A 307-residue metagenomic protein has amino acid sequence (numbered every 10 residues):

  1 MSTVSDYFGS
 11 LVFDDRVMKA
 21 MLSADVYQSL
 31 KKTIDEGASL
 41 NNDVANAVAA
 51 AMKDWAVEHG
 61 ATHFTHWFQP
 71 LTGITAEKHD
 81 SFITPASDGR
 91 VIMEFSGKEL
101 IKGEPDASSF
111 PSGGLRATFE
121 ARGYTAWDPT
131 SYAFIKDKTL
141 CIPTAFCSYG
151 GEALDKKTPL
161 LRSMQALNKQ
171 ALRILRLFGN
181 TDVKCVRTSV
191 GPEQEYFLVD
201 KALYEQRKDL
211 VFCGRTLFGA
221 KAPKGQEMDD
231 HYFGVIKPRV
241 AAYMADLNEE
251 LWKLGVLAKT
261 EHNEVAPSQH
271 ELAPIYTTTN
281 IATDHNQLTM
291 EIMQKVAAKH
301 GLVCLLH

Functional and structural regions predicted by a protein language model:
M1, Y7-D15, K169, R173-R176: Flexible inter-domain linker/hinge segments
S5, H59-G60, K138, T188: Alpha-helical protein-protein interaction elements
D6-A121: Active-site core of metal-dependent hydrolases
R122-H300, C304-L306: Glycine-rich, acidic/polar active-site loops that bind/position phosphate-bearing ligands
